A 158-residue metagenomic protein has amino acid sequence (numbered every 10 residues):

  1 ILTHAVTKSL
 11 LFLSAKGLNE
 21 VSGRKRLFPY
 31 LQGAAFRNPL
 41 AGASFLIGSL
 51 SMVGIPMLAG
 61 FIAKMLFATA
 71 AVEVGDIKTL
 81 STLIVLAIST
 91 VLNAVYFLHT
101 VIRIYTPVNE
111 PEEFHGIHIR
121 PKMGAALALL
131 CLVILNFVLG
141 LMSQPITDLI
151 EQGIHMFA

Functional and structural regions predicted by a protein language model:
I1-L27: Alpha-helical multi-pass transmembrane bundles of energy-transducing inner-membrane proteins
L2-T3, I84-L92, I134-V138: Hydrophobic alpha-helical transmembrane segments of multi-pass membrane proteins
K8-S14, L80-I117: Predominantly late transmembrane helices and immediately cytosolic-facing juxtamembrane segments
L10-A15, L27, L46-S49, K64 (+1 more regions): Hydrophobic/aromatic residues in alpha-helical transmembrane segments
V21-F28, G33-A41, F97-A158: Cytoplasmic/organellar membrane-interface segments at the starts of transmembrane helices in multi-pass inner-membrane
L40-G48, I77-L86, A125-V133: Select transmembrane alpha-helical segments in multipass membrane proteins
I47-M57, L135-L139: Transmembrane alpha-helix interface/packing and boundary motifs in multi-pass membrane proteins, characterized by
A63-T82: Interfacial segments of multi-pass membrane proteins
